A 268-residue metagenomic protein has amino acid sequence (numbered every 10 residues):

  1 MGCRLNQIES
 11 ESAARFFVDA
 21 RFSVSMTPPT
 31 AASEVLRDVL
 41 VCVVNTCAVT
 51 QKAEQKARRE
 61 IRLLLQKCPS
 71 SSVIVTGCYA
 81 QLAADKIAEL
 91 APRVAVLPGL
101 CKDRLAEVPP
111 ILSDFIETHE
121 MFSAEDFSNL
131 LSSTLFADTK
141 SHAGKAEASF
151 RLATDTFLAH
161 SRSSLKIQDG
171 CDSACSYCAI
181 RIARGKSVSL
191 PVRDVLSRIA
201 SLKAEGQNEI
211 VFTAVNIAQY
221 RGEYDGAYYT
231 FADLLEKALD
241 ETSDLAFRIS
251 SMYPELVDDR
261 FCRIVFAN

Functional and structural regions predicted by a protein language model:
M1-Y220, R260: Proteins enriched for Cys/Gly/acidic motifs involved in redox and nucleic-acid/cofactor modification
V73, G77, L82-A83, A204-N268: Conserved SAM/AdoMet-binding glycine-rich loop
